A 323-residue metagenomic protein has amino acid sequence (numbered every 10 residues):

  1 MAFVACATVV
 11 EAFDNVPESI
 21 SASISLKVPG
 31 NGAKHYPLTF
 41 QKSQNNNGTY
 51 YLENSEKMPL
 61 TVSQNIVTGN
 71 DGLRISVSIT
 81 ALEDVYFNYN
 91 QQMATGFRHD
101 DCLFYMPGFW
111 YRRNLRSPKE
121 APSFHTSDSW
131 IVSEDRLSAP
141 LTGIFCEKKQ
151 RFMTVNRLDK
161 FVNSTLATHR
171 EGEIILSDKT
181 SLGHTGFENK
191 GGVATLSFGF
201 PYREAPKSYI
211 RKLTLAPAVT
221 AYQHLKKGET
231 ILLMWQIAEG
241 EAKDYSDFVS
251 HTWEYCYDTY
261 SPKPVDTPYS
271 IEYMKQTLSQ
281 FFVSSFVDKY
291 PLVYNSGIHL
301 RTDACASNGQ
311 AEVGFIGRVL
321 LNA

Functional and structural regions predicted by a protein language model:
M1-V4: Bacterial N-terminal signal peptides
C6-A323: Carbohydrate-recognition beta-sandwich/jelly-roll modules in extracellular/periplasmic carbohydrate-active proteins
